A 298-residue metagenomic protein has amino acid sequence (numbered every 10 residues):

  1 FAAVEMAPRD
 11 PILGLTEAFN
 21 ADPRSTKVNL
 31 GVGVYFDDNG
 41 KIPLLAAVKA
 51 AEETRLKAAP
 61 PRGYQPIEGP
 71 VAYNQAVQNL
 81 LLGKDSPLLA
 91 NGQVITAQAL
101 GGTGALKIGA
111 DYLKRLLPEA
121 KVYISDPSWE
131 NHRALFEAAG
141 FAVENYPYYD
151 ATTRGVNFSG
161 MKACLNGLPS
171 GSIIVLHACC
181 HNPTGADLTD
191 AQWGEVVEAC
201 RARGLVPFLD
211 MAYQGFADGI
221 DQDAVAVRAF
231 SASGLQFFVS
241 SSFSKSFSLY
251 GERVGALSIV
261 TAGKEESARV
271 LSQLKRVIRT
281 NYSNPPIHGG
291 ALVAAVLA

Functional and structural regions predicted by a protein language model:
F1-G69, A76-N79, G83, P286: N-terminal "arm"/small-domain region of PLP-dependent enzymes with the aminotransferase-like
F36-G40, P183-T184, S248-L249: Short catalytic/ligand-binding loop motif for oxyanion handling, primarily in non-cytosolic enzymes, centered on
E53-T54, A59-A202, Q214-F216, A224-V227: Conserved core of the PLP fold type I
A76, A232-A298: Conserved core segment of the aminotransferase class I/II
A202-L205, S233-L235: A short helix->loop->beta-strand "cap" motif at the edges of active sites that frequently abuts
M211: Walker B catalytic acidic pair
